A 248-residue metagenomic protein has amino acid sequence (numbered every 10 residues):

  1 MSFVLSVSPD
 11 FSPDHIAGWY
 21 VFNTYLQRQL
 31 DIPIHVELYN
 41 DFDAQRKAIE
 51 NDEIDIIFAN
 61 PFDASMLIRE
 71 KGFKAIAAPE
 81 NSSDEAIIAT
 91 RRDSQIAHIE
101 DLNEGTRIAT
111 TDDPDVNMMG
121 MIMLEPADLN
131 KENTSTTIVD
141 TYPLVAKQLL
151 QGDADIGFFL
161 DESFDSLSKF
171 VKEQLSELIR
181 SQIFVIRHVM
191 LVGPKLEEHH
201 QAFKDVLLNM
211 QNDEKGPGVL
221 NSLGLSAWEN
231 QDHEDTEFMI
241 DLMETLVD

Functional and structural regions predicted by a protein language model:
M1-E53, A59-F62, K215-D248: N-terminal hydrophobic or amphipathic helices and topogenic motifs
M1-S8, N81-T90, K172-M210, G224-L242: Periplasmic-binding protein-like
V4-Q27, E85-A146, E162: Bilobed "Venus flytrap"/periplasmic-binding protein-like clamshell domains and structurally analogous long
V36-K47, E132-K147, F184-V185: Short helix-initiation/N-cap motifs at beta->coil->alpha
K47-D101: Acidic, polar ligand-binding/catalytic clefts
F58-E70, Q148-Q174: A ligand-binding cleft/hinge motif common to bilobed small-molecule-binding domains
